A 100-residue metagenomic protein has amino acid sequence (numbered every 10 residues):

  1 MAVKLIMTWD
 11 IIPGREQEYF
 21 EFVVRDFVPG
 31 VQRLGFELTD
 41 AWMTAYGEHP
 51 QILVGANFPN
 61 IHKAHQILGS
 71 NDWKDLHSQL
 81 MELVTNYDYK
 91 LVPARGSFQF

Functional and structural regions predicted by a protein language model:
A2-V3, G35-T39, I52: Short, flexible segments with low predicted structural confidence
V3-D10: Active-site-flanking beta-strand signature of metal-NTP-handling nucleotidyl enzymes and homologous cyclase-like
D10-F22: Short, surface-exposed ligand-recognition loops at beta-strand->loop->(often short) alpha-helix junctions that present
V24-T39, N57-V92: An amphipathic, aromatic/His-enriched active-site/gating alpha helix that lines ligand/cofactor pockets
A41-T44: Short, solvent-exposed loop/turn elements at beta->coil junctions and helix N-caps that rim active or binding pockets
Y46-P50: Short acidic/glycine-enriched loop/turn segments that link adjacent beta-strands
V92-F100: Short, low-order "capping/linker" segments at domain edges
